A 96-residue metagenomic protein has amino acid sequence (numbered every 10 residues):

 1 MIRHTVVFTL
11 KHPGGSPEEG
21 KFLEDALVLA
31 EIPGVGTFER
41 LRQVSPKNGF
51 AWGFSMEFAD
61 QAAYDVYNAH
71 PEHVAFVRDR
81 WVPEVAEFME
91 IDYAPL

Functional and structural regions predicted by a protein language model:
R3-T9, L41-H70: Short, well-ordered beta-strand segments in beta-rich or mixed alpha/beta enzyme and ligand-binding folds
T9-L10, D79: A periodicity- and composition-biased signal for non-globular, repetitive helical segments
G14-G20, A63-V66: Short, conserved charged micro-motifs
E19-F22, L27: Extracytoplasmic/periplasmic
E24, E31-I32, E57-I91: An amphipathic, aromatic/His-enriched active-site/gating alpha helix that lines ligand/cofactor pockets
E39-A51, R78-L96: Glycine-rich beta-strand-turn "strand-cap" elements at beta-sheet edges
